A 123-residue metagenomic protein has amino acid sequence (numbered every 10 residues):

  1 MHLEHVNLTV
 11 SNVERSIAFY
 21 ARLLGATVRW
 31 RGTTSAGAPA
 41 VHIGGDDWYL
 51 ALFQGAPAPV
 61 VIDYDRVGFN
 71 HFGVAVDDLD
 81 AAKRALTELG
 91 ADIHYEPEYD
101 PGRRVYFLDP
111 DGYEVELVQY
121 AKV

Functional and structural regions predicted by a protein language model:
M1-R15, F69-V74, A121-V123: N-terminal beta-strand motif that seeds the catalytic metal site of vicinal oxygen chelate
T9-L50: Core segments of cupin and vicinal oxygen chelate
G37, L52, P57-I62, I93 (+1 more regions): A short, acidic/glycine-rich surface segment
D46-L50, P57-P59, L79-A81: Short, charged/polar surface micro-motifs in flexible loops or helix N-caps
D47-A51, G112-V115: Short, charged/polar, Gly/Pro-enriched secondary-structure boundary elements
D65, F72-L86: Mid-chain, well-packed structural core segment of small domains
K83, T87-V123: Vicinal oxygen chelate
